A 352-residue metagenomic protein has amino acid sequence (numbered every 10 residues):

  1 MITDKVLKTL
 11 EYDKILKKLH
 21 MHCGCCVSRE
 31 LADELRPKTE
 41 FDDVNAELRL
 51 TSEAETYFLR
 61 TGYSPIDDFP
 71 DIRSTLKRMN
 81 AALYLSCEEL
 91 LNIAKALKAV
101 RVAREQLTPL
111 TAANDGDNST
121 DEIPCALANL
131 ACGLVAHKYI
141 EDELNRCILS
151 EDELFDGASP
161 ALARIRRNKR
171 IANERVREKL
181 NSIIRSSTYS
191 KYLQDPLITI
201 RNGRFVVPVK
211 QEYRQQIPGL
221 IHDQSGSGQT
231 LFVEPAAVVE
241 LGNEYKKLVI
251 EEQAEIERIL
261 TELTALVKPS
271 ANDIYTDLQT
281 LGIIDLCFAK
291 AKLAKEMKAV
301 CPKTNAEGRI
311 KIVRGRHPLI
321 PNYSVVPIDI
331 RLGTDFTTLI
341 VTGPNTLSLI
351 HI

Functional and structural regions predicted by a protein language model:
M1-G157, A161, I165, S270-D273 (+1 more regions): Conserved amphipathic alpha-helical "coupling/scaffold" segments that transmit conformational changes between domains
N80-S86, T108-A112, L180-P196, A289-V300: Active-site phosphate-binding and catalytic loops of NTP-dependent enzymes
A136-E153, E240-T261: Extended, charged coiled-coil "arm/hinge" scaffolds of SMC/Rad50-like chromosome-maintenance ATPases and other large
R164-Y213: Extended, Lys/Arg-enriched charged tracts that mediate electrostatic binding to polyanionic substrates
L197, R201-F232, G242, T304-P327 (+1 more regions): SMC-family hinge/dimerization module
V207, N272, T276-T346: Conserved NTPase motor "head" modules and their coupling/switch loops across ABC/AAA+ ATPases, GTPases, and GHKL ATPases
V249-I283: Non-transmembrane, heptad-repeat alpha-helical coiled-coil rod segments that act as dimerization/spacing scaffolds
I350-I352: Conserved small/polar residues in nucleotide/adenosyl-binding loops
